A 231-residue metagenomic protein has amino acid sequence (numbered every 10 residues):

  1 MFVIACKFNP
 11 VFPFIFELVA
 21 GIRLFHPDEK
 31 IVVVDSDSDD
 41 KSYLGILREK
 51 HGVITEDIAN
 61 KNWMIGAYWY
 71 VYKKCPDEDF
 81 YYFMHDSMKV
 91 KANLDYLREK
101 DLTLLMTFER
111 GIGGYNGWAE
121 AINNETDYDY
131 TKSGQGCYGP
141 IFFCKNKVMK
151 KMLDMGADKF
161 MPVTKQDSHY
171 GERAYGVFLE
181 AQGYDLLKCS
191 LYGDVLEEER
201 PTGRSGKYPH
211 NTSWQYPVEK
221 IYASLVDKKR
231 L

Functional and structural regions predicted by a protein language model:
M1-L231: ER/Golgi luminal nucleotide-sugar-dependent glycosyltransferases, focusing on the catalytic module
